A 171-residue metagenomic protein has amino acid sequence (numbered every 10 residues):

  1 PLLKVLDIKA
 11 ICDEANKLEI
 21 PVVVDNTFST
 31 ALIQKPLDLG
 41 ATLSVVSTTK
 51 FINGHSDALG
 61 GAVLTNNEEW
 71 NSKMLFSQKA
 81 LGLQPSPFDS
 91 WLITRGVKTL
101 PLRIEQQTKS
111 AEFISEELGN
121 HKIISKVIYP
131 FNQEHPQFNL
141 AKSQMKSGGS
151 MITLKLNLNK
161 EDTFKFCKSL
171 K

Functional and structural regions predicted by a protein language model:
P1-I123, I128: Conserved PLP-enzyme active-site core in the AAT-like
K126-K171: Conserved C-terminal alpha-helix-loop-beta "cap" of PLP-dependent enzymes that closes/shapes the active-site mouth
